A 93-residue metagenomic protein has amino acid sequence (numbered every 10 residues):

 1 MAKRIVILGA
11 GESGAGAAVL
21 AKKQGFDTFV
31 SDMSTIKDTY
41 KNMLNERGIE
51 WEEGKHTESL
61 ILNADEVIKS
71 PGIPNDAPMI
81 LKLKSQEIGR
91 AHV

Functional and structural regions predicted by a protein language model:
M1-G89: N-terminal leader/targeting and accessory segments in enzymes
A91-V93: Conserved small/polar residues in nucleotide/adenosyl-binding loops
